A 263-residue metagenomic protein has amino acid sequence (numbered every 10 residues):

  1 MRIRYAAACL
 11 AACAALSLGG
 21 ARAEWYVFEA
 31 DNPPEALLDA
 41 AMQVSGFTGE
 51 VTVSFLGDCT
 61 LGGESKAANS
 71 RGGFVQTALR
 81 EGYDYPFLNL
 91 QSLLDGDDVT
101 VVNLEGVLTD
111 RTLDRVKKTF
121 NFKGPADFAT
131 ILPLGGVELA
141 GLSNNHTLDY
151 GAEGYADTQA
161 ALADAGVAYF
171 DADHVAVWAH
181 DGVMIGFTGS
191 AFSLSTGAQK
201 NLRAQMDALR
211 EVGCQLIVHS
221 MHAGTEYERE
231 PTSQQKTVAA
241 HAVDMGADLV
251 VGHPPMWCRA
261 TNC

Functional and structural regions predicted by a protein language model:
M1-A30, A36-L37: Gram-positive cell-envelope targeting signals
E24-C263: Acidic, metal/ion-coordinating pockets
